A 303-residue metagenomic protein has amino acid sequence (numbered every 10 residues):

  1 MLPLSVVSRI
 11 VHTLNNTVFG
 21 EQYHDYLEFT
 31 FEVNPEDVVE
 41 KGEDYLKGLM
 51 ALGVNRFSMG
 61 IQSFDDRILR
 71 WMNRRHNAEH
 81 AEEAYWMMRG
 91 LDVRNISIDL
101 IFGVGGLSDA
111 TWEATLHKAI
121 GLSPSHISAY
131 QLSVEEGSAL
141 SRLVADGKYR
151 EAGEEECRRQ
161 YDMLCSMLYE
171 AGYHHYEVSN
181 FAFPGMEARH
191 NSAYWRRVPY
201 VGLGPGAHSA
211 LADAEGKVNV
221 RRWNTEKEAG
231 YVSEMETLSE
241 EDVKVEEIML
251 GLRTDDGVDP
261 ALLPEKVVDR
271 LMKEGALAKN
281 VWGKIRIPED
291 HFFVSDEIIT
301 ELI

Functional and structural regions predicted by a protein language model:
M1-L262: C-terminal scaffold of the Radical SAM
V33, I287-P288: Hydrophobic residues in beta-strands and at strand termini
E177, K273-G283: A short, conserved structural fragment
G206, W282, D290: Surface loops and adjacent helix of pleckstrin homology
A261-G275: Short amphipathic alpha-helical interaction segments
D290-I303: Short, amphipathic alpha-helical interaction segments positioned at domain boundaries
